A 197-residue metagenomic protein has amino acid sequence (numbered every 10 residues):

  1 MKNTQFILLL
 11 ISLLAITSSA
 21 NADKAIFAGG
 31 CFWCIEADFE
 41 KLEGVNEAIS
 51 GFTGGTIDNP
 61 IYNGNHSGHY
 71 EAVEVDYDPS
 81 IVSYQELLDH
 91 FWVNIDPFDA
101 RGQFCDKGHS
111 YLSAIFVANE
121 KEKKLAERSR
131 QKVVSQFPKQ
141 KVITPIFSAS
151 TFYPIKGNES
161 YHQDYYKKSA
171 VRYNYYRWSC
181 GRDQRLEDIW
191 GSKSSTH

Functional and structural regions predicted by a protein language model:
M1-K2: N-terminal secretory signal peptides that target proteins for export/translocation
Q5-A15: Bacterial N-terminal signal peptides
A20-H197: Flexible coil/turn and secondary-structure edge motifs
